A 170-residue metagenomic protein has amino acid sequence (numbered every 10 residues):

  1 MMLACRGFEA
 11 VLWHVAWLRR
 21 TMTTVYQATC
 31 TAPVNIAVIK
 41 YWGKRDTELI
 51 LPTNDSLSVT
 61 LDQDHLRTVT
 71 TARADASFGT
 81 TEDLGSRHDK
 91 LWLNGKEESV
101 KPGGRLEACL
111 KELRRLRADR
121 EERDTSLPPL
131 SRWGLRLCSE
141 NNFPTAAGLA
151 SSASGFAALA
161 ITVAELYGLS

Functional and structural regions predicted by a protein language model:
M1-M2: Methionine residue identity
T21-A147, I161-L169: ATP-binding N-lobe of GHMP and related small-molecule kinases
